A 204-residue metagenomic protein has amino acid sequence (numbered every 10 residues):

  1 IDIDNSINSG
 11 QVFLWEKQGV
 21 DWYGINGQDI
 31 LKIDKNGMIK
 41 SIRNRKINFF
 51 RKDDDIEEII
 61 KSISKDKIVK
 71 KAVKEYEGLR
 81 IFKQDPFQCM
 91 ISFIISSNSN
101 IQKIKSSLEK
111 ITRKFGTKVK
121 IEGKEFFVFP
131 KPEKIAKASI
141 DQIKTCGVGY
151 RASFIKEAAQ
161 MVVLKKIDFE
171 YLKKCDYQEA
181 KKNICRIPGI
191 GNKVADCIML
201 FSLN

Functional and structural regions predicted by a protein language model:
I1-N204: HhH-family (HhH-GPD) DNA N-glycosylase catalytic core used in base-excision repair
